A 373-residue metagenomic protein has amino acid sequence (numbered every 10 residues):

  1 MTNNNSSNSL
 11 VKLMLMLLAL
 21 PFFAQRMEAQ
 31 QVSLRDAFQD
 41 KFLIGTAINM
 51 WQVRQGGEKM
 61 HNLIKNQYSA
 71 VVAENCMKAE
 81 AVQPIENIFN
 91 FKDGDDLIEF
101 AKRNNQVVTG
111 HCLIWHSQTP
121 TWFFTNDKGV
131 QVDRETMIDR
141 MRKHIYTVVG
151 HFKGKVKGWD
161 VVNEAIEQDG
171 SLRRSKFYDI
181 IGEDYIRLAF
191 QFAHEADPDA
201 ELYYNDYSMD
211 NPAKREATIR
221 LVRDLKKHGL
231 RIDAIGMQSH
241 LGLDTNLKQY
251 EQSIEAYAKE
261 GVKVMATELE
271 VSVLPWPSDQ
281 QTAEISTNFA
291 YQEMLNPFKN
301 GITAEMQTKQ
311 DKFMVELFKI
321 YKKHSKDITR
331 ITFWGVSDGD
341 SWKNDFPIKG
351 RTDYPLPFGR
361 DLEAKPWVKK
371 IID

Functional and structural regions predicted by a protein language model:
M1-Q31: Bacterial Sec-dependent N-terminal signal peptides
Q30-A70, E74: Boundary/entry segment of secreted carbohydrate-active catalytic domains
V32, N66, A70-P84, D93-D210 (+1 more regions): Substrate-binding cleft and catalytic face of glycoside hydrolase catalytic domains, especially the flexible beta-alpha
R35-Q39, N49-E58, K176-Y291: Noncatalytic carbohydrate-binding groove/subsite architecture in carbohydrate-active enzymes
K41-G45, A70-V72, V107-T109, V156-D160 (+4 more regions): Structural preference for beta-strand elements that scaffold enzyme active sites
W51-K65, D139-V148, K214-L225, M314-I320: Short, acidic/polar
Q52-E58, K78-Q83, S341-W342, P366: Short, solvent-exposed loop/turn elements at domain surfaces
H151, D160-E183, F192, A196 (+3 more regions): Aromatic-rich peripheral "rim/lid" segments of glycoside hydrolase catalytic domains that contact and position glycan
